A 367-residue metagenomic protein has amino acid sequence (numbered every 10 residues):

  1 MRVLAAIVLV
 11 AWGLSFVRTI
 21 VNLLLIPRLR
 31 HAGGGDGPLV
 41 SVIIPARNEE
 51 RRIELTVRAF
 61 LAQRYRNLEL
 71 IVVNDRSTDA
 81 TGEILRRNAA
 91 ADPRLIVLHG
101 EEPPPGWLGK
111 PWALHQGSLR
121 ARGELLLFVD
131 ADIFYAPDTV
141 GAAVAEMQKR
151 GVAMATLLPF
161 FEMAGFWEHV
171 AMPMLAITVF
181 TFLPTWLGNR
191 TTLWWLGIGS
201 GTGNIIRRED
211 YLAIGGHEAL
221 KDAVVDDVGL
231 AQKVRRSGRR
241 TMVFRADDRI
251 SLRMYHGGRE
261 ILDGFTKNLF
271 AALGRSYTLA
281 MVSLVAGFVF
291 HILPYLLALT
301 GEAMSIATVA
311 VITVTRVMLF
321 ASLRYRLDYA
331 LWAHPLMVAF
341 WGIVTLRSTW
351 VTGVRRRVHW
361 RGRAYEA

Functional and structural regions predicted by a protein language model:
M1-D36, P173, T185: N-terminal membrane-anchoring/stem segments of glycan-assembly enzymes
V17-N22, I96-L119, A142, E146-A213 (+4 more regions): Long helical/loop segments within the catalytic core of UDP-sugar-dependent glycosyltransferases, especially the large
V21-L29, E49-A62: Short, well-formed alpha-helical segments that are part of the catalytic scaffolds of diverse glycosyltransferases
G34, L279-R355: Membrane-embedded multi-pass helical conduit in multi-pass membrane proteins, especially envelope-biosynthetic
P38-S41, E69: Cell-envelope/extracellular polymer assembly enzymes that use nucleotide-activated donors
V57-P104: Acidic donor-binding segment of Leloir-type glycosyltransferases
A80, V129-E146: Acidic donor-binding/catalytic loop of UDP-sugar-dependent glycosyltransferases, especially processive GT2
M147, M154-T181, E209-L212, H217-L279 (+2 more regions): Catalytic donor/gating beta->alpha subdomain of glycosyltransferases that bind UDP-sugars
